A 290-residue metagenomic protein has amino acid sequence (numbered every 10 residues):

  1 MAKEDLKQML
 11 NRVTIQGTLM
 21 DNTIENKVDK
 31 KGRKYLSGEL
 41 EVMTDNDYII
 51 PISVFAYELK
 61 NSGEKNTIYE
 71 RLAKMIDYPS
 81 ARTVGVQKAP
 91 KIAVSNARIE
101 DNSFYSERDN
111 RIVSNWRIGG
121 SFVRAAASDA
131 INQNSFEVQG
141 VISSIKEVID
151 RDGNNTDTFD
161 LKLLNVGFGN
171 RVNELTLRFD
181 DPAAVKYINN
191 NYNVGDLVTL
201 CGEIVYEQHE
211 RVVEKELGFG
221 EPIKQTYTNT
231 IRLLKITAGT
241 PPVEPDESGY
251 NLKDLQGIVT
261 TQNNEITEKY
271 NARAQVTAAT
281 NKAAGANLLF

Functional and structural regions predicted by a protein language model:
M1-N66, E70, M75-K88, F104-L163: OB-fold ssDNA-binding interfaces and closely related basic DNA-contact patches used across DNA replication/repair
M1-V13, T23-G32, F122-L197, V205 (+1 more regions): Acidic, gly/ser/pro-rich intrinsically disordered tails
I52, S80, K91, I223 (+1 more regions): Generic low-complexity segments that are intrinsically disordered, proline-rich and/or Lys/Arg-biased
G63-S95, P182-C201: Short nucleic-acid-contacting surface segments enriched for D/E, G, S/T with interspersed K/R
I92-V94, I99, F290: Extended, compositionally biased low-complexity polar/Lys-Gly-rich tracts and adjacent boundary/linker regions are
R98-F104, E203-R211: Short, charged beta-turn/beta-strand-edge "cap" motif at the junction between a beta-strand and an adjacent loop
